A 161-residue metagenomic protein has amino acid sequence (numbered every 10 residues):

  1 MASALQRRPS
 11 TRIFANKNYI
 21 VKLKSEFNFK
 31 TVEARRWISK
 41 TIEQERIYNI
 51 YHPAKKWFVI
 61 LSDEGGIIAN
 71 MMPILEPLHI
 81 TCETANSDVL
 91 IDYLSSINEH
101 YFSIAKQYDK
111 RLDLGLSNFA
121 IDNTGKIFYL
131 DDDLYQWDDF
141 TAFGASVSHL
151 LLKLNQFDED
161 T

Functional and structural regions predicted by a protein language model:
M1-I42: ATP-binding glycine-rich loop module of kinase domains
M1-L5, Y48, Q107-R111: Short, solvent-exposed secondary-structure boundary motifs
F14, S62, D122: Acidic surface patches and DE-rich sequence motifs
N18, S25-F27, W37-I42, Y48-S96: Conserved structural core of kinase catalytic domains
V89-L112, L116-F119: Conserved kinase catalytic-core segment
K110-D160: Catalytic activation segment of kinase domains across protein kinase-like and atypical kinase folds
